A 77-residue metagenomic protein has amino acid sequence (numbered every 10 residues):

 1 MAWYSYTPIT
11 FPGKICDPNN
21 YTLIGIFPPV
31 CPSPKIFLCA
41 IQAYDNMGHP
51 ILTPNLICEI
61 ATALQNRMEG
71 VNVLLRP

Functional and structural regions predicted by a protein language model:
M1-P77: N-terminal export/assembly leader peptides and their processing motifs that target proteins to secretory
